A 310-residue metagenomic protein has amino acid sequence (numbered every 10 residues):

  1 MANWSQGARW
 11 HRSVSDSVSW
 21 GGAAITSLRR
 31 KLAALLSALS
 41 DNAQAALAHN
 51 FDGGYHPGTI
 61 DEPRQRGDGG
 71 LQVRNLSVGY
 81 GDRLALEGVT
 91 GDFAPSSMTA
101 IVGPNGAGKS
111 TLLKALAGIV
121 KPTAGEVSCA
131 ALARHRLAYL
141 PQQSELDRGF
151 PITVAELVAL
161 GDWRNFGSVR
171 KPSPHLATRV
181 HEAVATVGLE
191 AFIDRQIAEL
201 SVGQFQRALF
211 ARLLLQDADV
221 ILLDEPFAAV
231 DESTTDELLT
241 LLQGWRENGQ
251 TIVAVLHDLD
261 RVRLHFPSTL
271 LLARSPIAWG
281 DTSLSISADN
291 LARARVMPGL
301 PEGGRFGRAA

Functional and structural regions predicted by a protein language model:
A117: Helix-to-loop junction immediately C-terminal to a conserved catalytic motif
P174-F192: Conserved ABC ATPase "signature" region
Q196-L200: Conserved ABC ATPase signature
I221-E225: Catalytic Walker B motif of ABC-type/P-loop ATPase nucleotide-binding domains
E232-T234: Helix N-cap at the start of a conserved alpha-helix in ABC-type nucleotide-binding domains
L256-H257: H-loop/switch region of ABC-family ATPase nucleotide-binding domains
F266-T282: H-loop (His-switch) and adjacent beta-strand-loop-beta switch element of ABC-type ATPase nucleotide-binding domains
